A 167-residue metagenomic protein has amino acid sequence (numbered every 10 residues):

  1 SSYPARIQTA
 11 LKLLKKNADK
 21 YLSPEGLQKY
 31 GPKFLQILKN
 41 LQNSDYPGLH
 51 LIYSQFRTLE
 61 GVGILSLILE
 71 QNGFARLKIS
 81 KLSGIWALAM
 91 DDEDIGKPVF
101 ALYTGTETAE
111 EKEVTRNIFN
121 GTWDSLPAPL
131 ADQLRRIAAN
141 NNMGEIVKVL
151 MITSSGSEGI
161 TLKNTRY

Functional and structural regions predicted by a protein language model:
S1-V149: Conserved Helicase C-terminal RecA-like lobe
G61, G159-T161: Active-site helix-initiating loop/hinge in glycosyltransferases
V149-E158: Conserved helicase core region in the C-terminal RecA-like lobe
T161-Y167: A short beta-strand element within the Helicase C-terminal
